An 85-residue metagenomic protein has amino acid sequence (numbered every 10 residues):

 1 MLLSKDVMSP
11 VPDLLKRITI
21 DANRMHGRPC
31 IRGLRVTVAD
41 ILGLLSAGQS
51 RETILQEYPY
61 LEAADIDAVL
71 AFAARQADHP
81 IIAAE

Functional and structural regions predicted by a protein language model:
M1-E85: Small, basic N-terminal interaction modules of short regulatory proteins
